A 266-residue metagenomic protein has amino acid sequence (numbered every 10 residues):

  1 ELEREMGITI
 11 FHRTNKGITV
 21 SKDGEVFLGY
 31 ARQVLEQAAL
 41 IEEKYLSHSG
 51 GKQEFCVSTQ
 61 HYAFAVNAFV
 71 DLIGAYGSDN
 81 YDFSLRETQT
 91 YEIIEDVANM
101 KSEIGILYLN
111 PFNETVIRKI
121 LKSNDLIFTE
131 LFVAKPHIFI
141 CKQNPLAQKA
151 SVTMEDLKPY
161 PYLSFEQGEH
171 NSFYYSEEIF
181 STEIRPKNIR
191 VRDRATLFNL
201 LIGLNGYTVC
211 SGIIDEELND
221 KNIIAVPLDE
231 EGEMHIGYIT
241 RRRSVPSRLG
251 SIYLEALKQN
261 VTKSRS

Functional and structural regions predicted by a protein language model:
E3-V20: A short LG(V/I)-centered, amphipathic sequence patch enriched for acidic residue(s) preceding the LG motif
D23, F27-Y30, A68, V245-Q259: Short amphipathic alpha-helical coupling segments at ligand-binding clamshell hinges and other catalytic/signaling
S49, I120-P136, I140-Y162: Flexible hinge/capping segments at coil-to-helix
K52-V116: Central regulatory/effector-binding core of bacterial HTH transcription factors
A65-D71, E114, L146, M154 (+3 more regions): Secondary-structure junction motif
A98-K101, Y108, Q167-I224: Hydrophobic hinge/microswitch elements
K122-T129, A134-K135, A195-V245: Beta-alpha-beta core module
Q143-V152, E230-G232, R243-L249: Short helix-loop capping/hinge motifs at secondary-structure junctions, enriched in acidic/polar residues
